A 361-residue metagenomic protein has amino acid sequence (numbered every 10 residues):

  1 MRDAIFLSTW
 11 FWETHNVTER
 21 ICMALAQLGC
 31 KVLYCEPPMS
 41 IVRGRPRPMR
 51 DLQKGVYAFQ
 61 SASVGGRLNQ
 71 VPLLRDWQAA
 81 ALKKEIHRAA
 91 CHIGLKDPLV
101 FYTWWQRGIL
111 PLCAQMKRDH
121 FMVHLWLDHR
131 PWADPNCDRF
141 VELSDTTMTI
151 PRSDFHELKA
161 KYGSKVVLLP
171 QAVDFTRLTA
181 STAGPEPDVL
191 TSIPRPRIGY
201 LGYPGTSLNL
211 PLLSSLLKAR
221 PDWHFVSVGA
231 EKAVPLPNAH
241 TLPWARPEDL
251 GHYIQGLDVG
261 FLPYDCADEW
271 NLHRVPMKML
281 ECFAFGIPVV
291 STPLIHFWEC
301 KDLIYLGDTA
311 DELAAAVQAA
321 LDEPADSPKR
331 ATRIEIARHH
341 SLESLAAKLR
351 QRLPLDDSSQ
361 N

Functional and structural regions predicted by a protein language model:
M1-R45, L217-K218: N-terminal subdomain of nucleotide-sugar transferases
E13-N16, E248, H252-Y253, L262-F283 (+1 more regions): Nucleotide-sugar-dependent
G29, D258, G286: A short alpha->beta transition loop at the rim of the catalytic pocket in nucleotide-sugar-dependent
H87-C91, Q115, D128-T147, D154-F155: Membrane-proximal helix-turn-helix segments that form the acceptor-binding/catalytic region of lipid-linked
S153, Q171-F175: Carbohydrate-associated surface elements
F175-G256, M279, G307-T309: Conserved catalytic-core segment of nucleotide-activated headgroup transferases in glycan assembly
W244, L303-D311, Q318-A325: Conserved acidic donor-binding segment of nucleotide-sugar-dependent glycosyltransferases
P324-L355: A charged, aromatic-enriched C-terminal amphipathic alpha-helix characteristic of glycosyltransferases across folds
